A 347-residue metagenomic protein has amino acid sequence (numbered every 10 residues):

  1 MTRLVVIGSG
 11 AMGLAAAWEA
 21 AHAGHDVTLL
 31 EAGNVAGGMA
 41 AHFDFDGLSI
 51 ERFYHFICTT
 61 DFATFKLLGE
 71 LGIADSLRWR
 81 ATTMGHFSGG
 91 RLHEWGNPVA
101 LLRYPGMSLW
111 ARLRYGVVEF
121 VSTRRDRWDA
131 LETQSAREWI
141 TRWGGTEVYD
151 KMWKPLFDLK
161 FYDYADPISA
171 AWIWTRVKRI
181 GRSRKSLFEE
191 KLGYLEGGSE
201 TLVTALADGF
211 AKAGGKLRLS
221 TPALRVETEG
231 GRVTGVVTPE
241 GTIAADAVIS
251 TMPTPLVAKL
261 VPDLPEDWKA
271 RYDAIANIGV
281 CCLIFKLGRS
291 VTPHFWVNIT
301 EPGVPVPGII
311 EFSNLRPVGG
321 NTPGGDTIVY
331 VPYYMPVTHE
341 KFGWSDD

Functional and structural regions predicted by a protein language model:
T2-L29: N-terminal Rossmann-like FAD-binding beta1-loop-alpha1 element of flavoenzymes
G8, W79-A81, L219-T221: Short loop/edge segments at beta-strand edges and connector loops that shape dinucleotide/nucleotide cofactor-binding
M12, V35, P255: Conserved Rossmann-like nucleotide-cofactor binding loop
A21-F45: Glycine-rich FAD pyrophosphate-binding loop
A23, P222-D346: Mid-domain catalytic core of redox enzymes that form a hydrophobic substrate pocket/lid adjacent to a catalytic redox
F43-E51, R184-L187, E266: Short glycine/proline- and charge-enriched loop/turn segments that cap or connect secondary-structure elements
D46-A130, S135-E138, R142, P155: Dinucleotide-binding Rossmann-like beta1-alpha1 core, especially the glycine-rich loop that anchors the ADP
M107, G116-V226, T251: Active-site/ligand-binding neighborhood in enzyme catalytic cores
